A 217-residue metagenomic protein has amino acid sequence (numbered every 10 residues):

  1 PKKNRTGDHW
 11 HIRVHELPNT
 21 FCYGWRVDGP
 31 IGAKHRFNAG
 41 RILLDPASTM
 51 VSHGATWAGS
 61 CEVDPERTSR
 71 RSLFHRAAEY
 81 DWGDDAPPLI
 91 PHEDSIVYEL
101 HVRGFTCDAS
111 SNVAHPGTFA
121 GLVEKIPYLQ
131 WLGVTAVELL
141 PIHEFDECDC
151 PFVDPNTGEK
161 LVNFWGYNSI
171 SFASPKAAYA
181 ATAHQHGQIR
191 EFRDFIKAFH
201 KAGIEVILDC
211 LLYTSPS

Functional and structural regions predicted by a protein language model:
P1-K3: Solvent-exposed serine/threonine-rich low-complexity stretches and specific carbohydrate-binding patches
R5-E99, T106-S111: The feature marks proteins involved in alpha-glucan
Y98, V137, V206-L208: Hydrophobic faces of well-ordered beta-strands that scaffold small-molecule active sites in alpha/beta enzyme cores
G104, D108, H115, F119-W131: Phosphate-binding active sites in nucleotide-utilizing proteins
L129, F199-L208: Conserved beta-strand->loop/alpha-helix structural units within folded catalytic cores of enzymes with alpha/beta
L132-N156: Carboxylate/His-rich catalytic cores and anion/metal-binding grooves
C150-K197: Aromatic- and acidic-residue-enriched carbohydrate-binding clefts of CAZyme catalytic domains
Y213-S217: Conserved small/polar residues in nucleotide/adenosyl-binding loops
